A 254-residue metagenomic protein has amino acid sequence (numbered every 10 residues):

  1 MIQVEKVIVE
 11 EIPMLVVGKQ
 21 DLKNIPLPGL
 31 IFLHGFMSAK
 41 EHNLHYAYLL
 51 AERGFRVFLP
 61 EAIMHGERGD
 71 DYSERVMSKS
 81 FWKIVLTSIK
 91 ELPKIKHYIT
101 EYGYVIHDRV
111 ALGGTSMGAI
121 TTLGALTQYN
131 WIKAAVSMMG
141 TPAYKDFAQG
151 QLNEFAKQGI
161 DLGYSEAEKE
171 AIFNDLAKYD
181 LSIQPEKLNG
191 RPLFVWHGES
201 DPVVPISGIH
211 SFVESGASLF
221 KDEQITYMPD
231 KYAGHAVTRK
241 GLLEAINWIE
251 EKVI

Functional and structural regions predicted by a protein language model:
M1-I25: N-terminal cap/lid segment of alpha/beta-hydrolase-fold proteins
I25-G35: Short beta-strand element of the alpha/beta-hydrolase
F36-Y48: The serine-hydrolase catalytic nucleophile loop
L49-S73: Conserved alpha/beta-hydrolase
S78-G103: Alpha/beta-hydrolase active-site loop
H97-N153: Primarily recognizes the serine-hydrolase "nucleophile elbow" in alpha/beta-hydrolase and SGNH/GDSL folds
D146-P205: The feature captures the conserved acid-bearing segment of alpha/beta-hydrolase catalytic domains
H210, E214-I254: C-terminal catalytic histidine-bearing segment of alpha/beta-hydrolase fold enzymes
